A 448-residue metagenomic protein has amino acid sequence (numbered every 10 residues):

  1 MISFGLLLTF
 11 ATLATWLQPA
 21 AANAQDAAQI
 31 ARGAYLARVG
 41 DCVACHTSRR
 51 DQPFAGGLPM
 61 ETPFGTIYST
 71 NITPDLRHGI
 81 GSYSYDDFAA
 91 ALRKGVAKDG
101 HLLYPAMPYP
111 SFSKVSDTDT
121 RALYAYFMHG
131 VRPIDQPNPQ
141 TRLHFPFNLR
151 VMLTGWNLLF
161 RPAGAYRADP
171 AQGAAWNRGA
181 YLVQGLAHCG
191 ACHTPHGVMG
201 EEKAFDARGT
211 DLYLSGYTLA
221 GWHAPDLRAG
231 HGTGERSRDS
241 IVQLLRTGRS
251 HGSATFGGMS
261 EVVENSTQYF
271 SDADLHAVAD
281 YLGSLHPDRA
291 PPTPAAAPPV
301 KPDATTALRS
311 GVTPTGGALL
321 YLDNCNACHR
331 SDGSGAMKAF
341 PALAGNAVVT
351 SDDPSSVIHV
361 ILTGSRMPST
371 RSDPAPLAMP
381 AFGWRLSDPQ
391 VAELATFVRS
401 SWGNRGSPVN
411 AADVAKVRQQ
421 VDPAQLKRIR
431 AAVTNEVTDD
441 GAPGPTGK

Functional and structural regions predicted by a protein language model:
S3-Q18: Bacterial N-terminal signal peptides
Q18-A24: Sec/Tat signal peptide C-region and signal peptidase I cleavage site
D26-A28, T47-I67, K98-P105, Y109-A180 (+6 more regions): Flexible coil segments in periplasmic/lumen-exposed cytochrome c-class electron-transfer proteins
A28-T47: Mature N-terminal segment immediately following signal peptide/propeptide cleavage in secreted/periplasmic
C42-C45, C189-C192, C325-C328: Short cysteine clusters
G56, T70-D75: N-terminal post-signal-peptidase region of extra-cytosolic proteins
D75-G95, F112, A180, P195-H196 (+9 more regions): A structural feature that tracks compact, well-ordered secondary-structure segments with a strong bias toward
G316-H359, A375: C-terminal structural cap/anchor segments
